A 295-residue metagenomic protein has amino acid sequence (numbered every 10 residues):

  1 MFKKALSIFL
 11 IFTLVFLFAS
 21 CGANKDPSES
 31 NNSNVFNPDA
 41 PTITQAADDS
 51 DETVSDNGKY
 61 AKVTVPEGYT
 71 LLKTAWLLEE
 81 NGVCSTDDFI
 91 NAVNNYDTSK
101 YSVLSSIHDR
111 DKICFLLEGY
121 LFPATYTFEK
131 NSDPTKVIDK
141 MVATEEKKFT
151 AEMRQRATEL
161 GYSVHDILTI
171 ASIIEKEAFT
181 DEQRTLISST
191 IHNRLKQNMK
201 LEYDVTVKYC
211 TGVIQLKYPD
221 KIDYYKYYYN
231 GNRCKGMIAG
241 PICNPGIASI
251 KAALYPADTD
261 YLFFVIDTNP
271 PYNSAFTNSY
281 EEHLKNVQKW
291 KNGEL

Functional and structural regions predicted by a protein language model:
M1-A5, L10: Positively charged n-region of N-terminal signal peptides that target proteins for export
L17-S20: C-terminal motif of bacterial Sec signal peptides marking the signal peptidase cleavage site
K25-T64: N-terminal, intrinsically disordered, polar/charged segments of Gram-positive cell-envelope systems that serve as
D56-V83, R156-V164: Glycine-rich loop/hinge motif
G82-C84, T98-L295: Bacterial extracytoplasmic/cell-wall-associated proteins, especially those involved in peptidoglycan
C84-N95: Extended intrinsically disordered, low-complexity coil regions enriched in Ser, Thr, Gly, Ala and often Pro
